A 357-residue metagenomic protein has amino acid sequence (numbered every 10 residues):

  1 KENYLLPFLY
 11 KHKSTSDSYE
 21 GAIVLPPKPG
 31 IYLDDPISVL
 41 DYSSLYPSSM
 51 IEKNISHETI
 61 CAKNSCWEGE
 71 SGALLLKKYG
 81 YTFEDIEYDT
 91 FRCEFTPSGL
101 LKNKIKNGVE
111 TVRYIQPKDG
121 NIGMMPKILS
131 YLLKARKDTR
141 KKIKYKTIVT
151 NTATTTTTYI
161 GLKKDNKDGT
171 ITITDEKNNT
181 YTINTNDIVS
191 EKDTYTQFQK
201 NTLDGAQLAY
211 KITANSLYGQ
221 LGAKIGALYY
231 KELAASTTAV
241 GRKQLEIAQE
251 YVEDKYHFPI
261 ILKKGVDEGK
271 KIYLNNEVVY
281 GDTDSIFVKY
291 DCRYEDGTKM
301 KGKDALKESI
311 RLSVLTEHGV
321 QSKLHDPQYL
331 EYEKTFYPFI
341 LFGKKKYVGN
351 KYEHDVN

Functional and structural regions predicted by a protein language model:
K1-N357: Conserved acidic
